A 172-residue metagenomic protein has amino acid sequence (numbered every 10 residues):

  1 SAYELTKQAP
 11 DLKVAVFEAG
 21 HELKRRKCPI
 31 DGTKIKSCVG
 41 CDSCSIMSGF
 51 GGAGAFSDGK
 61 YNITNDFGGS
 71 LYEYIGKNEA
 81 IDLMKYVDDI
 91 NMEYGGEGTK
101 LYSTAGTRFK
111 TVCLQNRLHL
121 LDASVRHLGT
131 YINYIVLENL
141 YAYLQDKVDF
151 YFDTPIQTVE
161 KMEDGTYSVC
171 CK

Functional and structural regions predicted by a protein language model:
S1-L23, K27: N-terminal Rossmann-like FAD-binding beta1-loop-alpha1 element of flavoenzymes
A2-T6, Y141, I156-E160: Short, well-ordered alpha-helical packing segments
A9-D11, Q145-K147, Y151, D164: Short, well-ordered coil/turn elements that cap or connect secondary structure elements
V16, D122, F150-F152: A structural preference for short, hydrophobic beta-strand core positions in alpha/beta folds
A19-G20, V125, P155-I156: Short, ordered loop/turn segments at secondary-structure junctions
E22-V148: Conserved N-terminal/central alpha/beta ligand/cofactor-binding core
F152-Y167: A conserved short coil-to-beta-strand element within the FAD-binding core of flavoproteins
C170-K172: Core beta-strand elements of the Rossmann-like FAD/NAD(P) dinucleotide-binding domain in flavoenzyme oxidoreductases
